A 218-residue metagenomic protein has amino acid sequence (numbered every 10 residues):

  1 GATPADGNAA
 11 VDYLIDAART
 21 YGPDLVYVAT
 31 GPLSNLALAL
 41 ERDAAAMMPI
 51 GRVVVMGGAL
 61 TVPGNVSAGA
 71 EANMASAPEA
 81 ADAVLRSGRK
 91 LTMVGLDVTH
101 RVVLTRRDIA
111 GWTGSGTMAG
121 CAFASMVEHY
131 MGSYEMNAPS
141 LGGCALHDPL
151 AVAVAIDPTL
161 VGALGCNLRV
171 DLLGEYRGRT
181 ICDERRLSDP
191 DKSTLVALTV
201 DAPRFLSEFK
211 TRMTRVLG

Functional and structural regions predicted by a protein language model:
G1-H100, R106: Active-site histidine-anchored catalytic micro-motif
A75, E79, V94-G218: Conformational coupling and interaction surfaces
